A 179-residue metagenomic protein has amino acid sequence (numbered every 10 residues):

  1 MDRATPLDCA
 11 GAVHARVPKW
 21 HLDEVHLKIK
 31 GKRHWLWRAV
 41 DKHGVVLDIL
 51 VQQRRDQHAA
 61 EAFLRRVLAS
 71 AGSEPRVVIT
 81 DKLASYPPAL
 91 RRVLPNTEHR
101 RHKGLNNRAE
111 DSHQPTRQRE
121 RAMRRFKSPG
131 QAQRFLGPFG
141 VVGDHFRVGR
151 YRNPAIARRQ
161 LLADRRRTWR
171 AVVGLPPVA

Functional and structural regions predicted by a protein language model:
D2-E74: RNase H-like nuclease fold core
V13-H14, Q52-R54, I79, F126-G130: Conserved, non-catalytic sequence blocks in retroelement Pol enzymes and Pol-derived host proteins
D23, A39, G44, L64 (+4 more regions): Mobile genetic element proteins and their domesticated derivatives, centered on retroelements and DNA transposons
P75-Y86, L90, K103: Acidic/histidine-rich, metal-coordinating catalytic segments
L94-G104: Short hydrophobic/aromatic-enriched beta-strand-loop microsegments
H102-Q118, S128, A132: RNase H-like two-metal-ion nuclease catalytic core shared by retroviral integrases and related mobile-element nucleases
A122-R124, Q133-A179: C-terminal domain-tail junction helix/linker
